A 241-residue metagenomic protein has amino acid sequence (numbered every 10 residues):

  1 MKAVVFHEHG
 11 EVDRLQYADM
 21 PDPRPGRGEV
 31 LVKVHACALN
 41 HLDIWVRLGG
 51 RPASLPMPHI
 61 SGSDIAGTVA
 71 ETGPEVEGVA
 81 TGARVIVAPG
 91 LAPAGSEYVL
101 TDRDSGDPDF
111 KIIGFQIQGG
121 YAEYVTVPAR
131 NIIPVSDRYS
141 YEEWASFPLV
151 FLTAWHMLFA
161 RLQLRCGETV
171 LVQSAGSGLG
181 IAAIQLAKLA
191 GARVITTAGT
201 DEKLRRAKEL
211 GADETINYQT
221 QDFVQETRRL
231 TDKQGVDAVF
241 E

Functional and structural regions predicted by a protein language model:
E8, P74, D137, G199: Short, conserved catalytic or interaction motifs in soluble domains
G10-L15, H41-D43: Short N-terminal binding/cap micro-motifs at the start of the first secondary-structure element
P21-A38, G50-L100, Q116, S136: Glycine-rich beta-strand-centered segment in the early N-terminal region that forms part of a ligand/cofactor-binding
L91-S174: NAD(P)H dinucleotide-binding glycine-rich loop of Rossmann-like/cofactor-binding domains, especially the beta1-alpha1
Y139-Q221, Q225-E226, A238: Mid-domain Rossmann-like dinucleotide-binding core that forms the NAD(H)/NADP(H) cofactor-binding site
L230-A238: A glycine-rich helix->loop->beta "capping" turn within Rossmann-like NAD(P)(H)-dependent oxidoreductase domains
